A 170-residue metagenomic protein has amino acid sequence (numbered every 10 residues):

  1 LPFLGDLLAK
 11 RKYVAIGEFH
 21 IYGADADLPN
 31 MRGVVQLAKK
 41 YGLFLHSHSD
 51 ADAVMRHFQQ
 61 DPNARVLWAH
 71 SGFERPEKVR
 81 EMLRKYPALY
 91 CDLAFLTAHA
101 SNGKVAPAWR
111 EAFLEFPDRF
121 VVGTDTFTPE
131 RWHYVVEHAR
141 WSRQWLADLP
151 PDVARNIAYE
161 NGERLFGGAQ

Functional and structural regions predicted by a protein language model:
L1-A9, D125, P151, G167-Q170: Low-complexity, Gly/Pro
L1-G23, L37: Mid-domain alpha/beta scaffold segments of enzyme catalytic cores
F3, G33, K78, A108-E111 (+2 more regions): Alpha-helical elements of Rossmann-like donor-binding domains used by nucleotide-donor carbohydrate transfer enzymes
R11-V14, R84, D118, D152: Structured loop/turn residues at beta-strand edges in well-structured enzyme cores
K12, G123, T128, W132: Active-site neighborhoods of metal-dependent hydrolases
I16, A38, H70, C91 (+3 more regions): Conserved, mostly hydrophobic/aromatic
D25-V122, E130: Catalytic pocket-lining loop regions of alpha/beta-barrel enzymes, especially the amidohydrolase/enolase/GH5 lineages
D118-R119, E130-Q170: Mid-to-C-terminal alpha-helical segments outside catalytic/metal-binding sites
